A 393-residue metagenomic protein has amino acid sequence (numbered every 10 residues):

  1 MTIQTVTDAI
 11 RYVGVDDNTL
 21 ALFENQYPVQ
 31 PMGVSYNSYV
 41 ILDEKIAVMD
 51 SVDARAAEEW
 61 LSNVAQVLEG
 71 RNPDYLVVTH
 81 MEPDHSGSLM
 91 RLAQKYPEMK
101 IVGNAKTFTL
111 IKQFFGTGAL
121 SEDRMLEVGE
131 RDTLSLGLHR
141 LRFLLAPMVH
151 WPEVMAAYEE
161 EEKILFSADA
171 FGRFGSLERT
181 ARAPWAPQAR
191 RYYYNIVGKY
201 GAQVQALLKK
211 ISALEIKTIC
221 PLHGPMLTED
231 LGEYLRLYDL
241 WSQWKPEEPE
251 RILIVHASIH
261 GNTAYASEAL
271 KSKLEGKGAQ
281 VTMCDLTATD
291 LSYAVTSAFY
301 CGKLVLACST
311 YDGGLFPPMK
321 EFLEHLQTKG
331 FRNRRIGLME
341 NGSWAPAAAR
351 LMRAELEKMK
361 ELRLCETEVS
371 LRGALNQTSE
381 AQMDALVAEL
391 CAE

Functional and structural regions predicted by a protein language model:
I3-Q66, A156-E159, K163-S167, T263: Conserved beta-strand hairpin/beta-sheet module of binuclear metal-dependent hydrolase folds, prominently
Q4-D8, V102-V154, Y200-L208: Metallo-beta-lactamase
E44, R55-V102: Active-site metal-binding motif and surrounding structural segment of the metallo-beta-lactamase
K45-A47, Y75, H139, E162-F166 (+3 more regions): Structural motif
M49-S51, P73-M81, K100-N104, L165-D169 (+1 more regions): Active-site neighborhood of phospho(di)ester-bond hydrolases with catalytic His/Asp-centered motifs
L177-I219, H223-M226, A269-T282, A294-E393: FMN-binding flavodoxin-like domain, especially the glycine-rich phosphate-binding loop
C220-E248: Short N-terminal or domain-adjacent regulatory/targeting segments
V255-K277: Short, charged N-terminal beta->alpha structural module
